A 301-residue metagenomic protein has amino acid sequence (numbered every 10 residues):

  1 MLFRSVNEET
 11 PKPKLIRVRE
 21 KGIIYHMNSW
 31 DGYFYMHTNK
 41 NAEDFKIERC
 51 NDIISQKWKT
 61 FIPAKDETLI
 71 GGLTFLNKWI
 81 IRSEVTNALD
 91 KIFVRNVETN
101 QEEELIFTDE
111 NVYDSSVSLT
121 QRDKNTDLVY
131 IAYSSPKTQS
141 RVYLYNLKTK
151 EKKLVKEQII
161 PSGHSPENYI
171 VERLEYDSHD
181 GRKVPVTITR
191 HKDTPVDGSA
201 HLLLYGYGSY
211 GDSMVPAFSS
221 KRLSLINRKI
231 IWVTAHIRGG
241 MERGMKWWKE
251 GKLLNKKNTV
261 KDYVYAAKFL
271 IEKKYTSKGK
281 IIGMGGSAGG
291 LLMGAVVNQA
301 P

Functional and structural regions predicted by a protein language model:
S5-I24, N51-T74, E98-L119, K148-N168: Multi-bladed beta-propeller domains
P11, F45, Q56, D90-I92 (+4 more regions): Repetitive beta-architecture junctions, highlighting loop-to-beta-strand starts across blade-like repeats
D31-G32, N77-K78, T126-D127: Short coil/turn segments that connect the beta-strands within blades of beta-propeller domains
Y35-H37, I81-R82, Y130-A132: Residue position within the beta-strands of beta-propeller blades
N39-K46, V85-K91, Y133-R141: A flexible loop/linker signature enriched in serine peptidases of the S9 family
S55, I70, K78-I81, I92-E98 (+3 more regions): C-terminal low-complexity, glycine/proline- and small-hydrophobic-enriched intrinsically disordered tails that act as
F107, D114-P301: Serine-hydrolase catalytic core recognition
